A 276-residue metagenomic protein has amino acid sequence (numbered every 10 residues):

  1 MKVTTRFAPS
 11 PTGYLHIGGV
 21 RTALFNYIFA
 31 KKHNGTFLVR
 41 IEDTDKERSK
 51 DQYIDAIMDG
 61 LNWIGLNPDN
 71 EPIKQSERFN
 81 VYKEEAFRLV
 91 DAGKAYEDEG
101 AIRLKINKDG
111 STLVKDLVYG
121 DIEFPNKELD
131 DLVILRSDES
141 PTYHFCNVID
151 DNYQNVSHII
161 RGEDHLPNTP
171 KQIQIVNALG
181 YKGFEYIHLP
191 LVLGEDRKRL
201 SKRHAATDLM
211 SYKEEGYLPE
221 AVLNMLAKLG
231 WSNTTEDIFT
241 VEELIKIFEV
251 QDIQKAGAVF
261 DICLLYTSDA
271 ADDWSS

Functional and structural regions predicted by a protein language model:
M1-A101, N126-K127, N168-L179, A221: N-terminal Rossmann-like or analogous alpha/beta NTP/dinucleotide-binding catalytic cores that position adenine
S10, S49, S201, S275-S276: Short linear Ser/Thr-Pro motifs
F37, G65-L66, N152-N155, L200-A206 (+3 more regions): Short acidic (Asp/Glu) and glycine-rich catalytic loops that position anionic groups and cofactors
V39-R40, P72, E185-L189, I238: Beta-strand segments within the central parallel beta-sheet cores of soluble alpha/beta enzyme folds
Q52, V81-E84, P167-K171, I187 (+4 more regions): Generic recognition of stable, solvent-exposed alpha-helical segments in well-folded globular domains
Q75, R88-K202, D208, Y212 (+1 more regions): Active-site cores that bind ATP or allylic diphosphates and position pyrophosphate for catalysis
S211-L264, S268: A conserved active-site cap/scaffold subdomain adjacent to cofactor or substrate pockets
Y266-S276: Single conserved hydrophobic/aromatic residue that forms the stacking wall/gate of nucleotide- or nucleobase-binding
